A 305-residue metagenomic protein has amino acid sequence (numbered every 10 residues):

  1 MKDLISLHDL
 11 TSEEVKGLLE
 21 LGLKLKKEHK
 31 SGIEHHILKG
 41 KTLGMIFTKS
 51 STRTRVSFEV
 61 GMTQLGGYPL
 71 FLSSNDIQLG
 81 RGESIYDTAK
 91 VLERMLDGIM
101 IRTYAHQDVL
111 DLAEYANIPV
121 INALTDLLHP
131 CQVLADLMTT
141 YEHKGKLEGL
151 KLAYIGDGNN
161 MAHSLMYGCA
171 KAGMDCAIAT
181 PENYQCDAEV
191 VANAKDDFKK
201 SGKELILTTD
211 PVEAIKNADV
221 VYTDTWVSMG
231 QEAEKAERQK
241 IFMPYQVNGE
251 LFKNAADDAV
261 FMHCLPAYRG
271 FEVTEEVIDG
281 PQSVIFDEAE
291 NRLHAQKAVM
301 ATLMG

Functional and structural regions predicted by a protein language model:
M1-V56, V60: Positively charged, low-complexity intrinsically disordered leader regions
H35, K90, D97-G168, H263: Anion-binding alpha/beta catalytic cores of soluble intermediary-metabolism enzymes, centered on
T42-L43, F47-M95: Active-site cofactor/substrate anionic-group-binding motifs, chiefly glycine- and Lys/Arg-rich phosphate-binding loops
T48-V60, K144-T223: Glycine-rich phosphate/diphosphate-binding loop of Rossmann-like nucleotide-binding domains
L65, M95, Y115-A116, A172 (+2 more regions): Short, structured coil segments at secondary-structure junctions
K195-E276: Rossmann-like adenosine-cofactor binding region
D258-A259, L265-G305: Adenosine-phosphate binding glycine-rich loop
